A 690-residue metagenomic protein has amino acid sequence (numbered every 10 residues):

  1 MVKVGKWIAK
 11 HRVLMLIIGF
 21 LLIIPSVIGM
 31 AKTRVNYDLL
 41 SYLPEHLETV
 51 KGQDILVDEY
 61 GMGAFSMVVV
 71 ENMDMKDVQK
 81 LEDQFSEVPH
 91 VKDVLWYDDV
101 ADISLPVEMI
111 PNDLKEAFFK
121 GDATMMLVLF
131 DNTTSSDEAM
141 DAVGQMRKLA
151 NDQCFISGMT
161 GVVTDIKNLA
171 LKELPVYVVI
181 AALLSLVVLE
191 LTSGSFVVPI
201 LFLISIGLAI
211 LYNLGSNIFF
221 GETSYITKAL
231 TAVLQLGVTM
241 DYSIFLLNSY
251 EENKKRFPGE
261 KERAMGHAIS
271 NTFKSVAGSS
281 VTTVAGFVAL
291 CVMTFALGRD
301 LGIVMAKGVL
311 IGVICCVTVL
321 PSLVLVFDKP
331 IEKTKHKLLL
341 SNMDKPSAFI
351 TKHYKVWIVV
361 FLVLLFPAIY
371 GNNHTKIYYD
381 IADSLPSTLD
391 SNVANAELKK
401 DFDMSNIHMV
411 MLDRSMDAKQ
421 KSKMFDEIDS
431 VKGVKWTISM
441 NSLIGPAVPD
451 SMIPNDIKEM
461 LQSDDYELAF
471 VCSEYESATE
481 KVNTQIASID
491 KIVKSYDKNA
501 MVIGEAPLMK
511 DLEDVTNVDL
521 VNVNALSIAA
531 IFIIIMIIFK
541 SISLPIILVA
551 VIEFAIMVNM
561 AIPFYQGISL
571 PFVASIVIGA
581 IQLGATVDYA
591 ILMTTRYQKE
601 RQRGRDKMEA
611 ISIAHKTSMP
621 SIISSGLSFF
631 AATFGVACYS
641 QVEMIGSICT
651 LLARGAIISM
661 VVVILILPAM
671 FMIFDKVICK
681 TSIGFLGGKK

Functional and structural regions predicted by a protein language model:
M1-V35, S41, V91, T134-Y379 (+1 more regions): Membrane-embedded transmembrane helical bundles of large multi-pass transporters/channels
E45-F65, V70-V163, K376-L544, A550-S569: Structured non-transmembrane domains adjacent to transmembrane bundles in polytopic membrane proteins
